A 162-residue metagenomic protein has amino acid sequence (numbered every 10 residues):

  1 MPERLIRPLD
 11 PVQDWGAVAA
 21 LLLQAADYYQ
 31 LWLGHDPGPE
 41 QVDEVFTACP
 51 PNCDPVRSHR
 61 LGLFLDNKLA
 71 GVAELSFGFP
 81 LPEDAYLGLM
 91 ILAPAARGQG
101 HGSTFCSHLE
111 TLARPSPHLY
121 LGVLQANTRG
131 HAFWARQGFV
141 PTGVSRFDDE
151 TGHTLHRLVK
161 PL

Functional and structural regions predicted by a protein language model:
R4-R97, C106-H108, L112, P161: Acetyl-CoA-dependent GNAT
R97, L121-H131, F147-G152: Conserved beta-strand-loop-alpha-helix junction that forms the acyl-donor binding cleft
G100: Conserved G/P- and acidic residue-centered "switch" motifs that form tight phosphate/ATP-binding loops in soluble
S103: Residues forming the Rossmann-fold NAD(P)(H) cofactor-binding site
C106, A113-L124: Conserved GNAT acetyl-CoA-binding A-motif
E110, A135-V144: Conserved acetyl-CoA-binding loop of GNAT-fold acetyltransferases
T151-L162: Terminal substrate-recognition subdomain of acyl/acetyltransferases
